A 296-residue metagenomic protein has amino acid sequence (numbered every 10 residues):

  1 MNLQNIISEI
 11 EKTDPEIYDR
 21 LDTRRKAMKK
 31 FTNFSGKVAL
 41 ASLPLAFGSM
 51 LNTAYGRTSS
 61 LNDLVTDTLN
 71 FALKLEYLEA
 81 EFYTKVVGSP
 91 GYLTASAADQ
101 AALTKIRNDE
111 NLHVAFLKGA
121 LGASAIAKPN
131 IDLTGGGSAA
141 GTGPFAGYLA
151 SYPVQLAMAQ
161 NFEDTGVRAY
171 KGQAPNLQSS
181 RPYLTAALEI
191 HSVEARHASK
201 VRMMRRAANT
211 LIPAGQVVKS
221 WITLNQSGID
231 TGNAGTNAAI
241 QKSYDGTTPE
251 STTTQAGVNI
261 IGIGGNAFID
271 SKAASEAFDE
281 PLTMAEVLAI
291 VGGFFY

Functional and structural regions predicted by a protein language model:
N2-D22, T32-N33, L40, G48-Y296: All-alpha RGS (Regulator of G-protein Signaling) helical domain and cognate RGS-like helical scaffolds
L45: Aromatic-glycine hotspot motif
